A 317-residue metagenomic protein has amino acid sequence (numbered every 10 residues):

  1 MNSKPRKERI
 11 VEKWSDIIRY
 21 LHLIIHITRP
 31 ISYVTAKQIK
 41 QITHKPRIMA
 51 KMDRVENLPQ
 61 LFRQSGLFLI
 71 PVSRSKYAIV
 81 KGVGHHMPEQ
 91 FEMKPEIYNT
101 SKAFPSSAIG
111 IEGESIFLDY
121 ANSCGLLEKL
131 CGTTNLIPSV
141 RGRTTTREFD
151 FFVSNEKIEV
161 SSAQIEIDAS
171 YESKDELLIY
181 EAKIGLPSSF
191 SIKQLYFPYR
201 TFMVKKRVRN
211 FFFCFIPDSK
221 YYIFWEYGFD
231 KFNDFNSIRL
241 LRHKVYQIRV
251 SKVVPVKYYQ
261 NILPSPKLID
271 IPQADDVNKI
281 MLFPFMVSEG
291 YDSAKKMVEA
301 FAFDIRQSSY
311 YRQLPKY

Functional and structural regions predicted by a protein language model:
M1-P105, I111: Nuclease-adjacent, charged terminal/linker segments that flank catalytic cores
I97-T144: Low-complexity, highly charged intrinsically disordered N-terminal segments that act as targeting/localization
S123, L127, C131-N135, S162-L177 (+1 more regions): A short mid-domain helix/strand-loop element embedded in enzyme catalytic domains that forms or borders the active-site
T134-E172: Active-site metal-binding core of divalent-cation-utilizing nuclease and nuclease-like domains
E176-L178, K183-S191, F202-F232: Nucleic-acid nuclease catalytic cores
I216-N261: Domain-level recognition of nuclease-like catalytic cores that cleave nucleotide substrates
Q260-F303: Short amphipathic alpha-helical interface segments
F301-K316: Short amphipathic alpha-helical interaction segments
